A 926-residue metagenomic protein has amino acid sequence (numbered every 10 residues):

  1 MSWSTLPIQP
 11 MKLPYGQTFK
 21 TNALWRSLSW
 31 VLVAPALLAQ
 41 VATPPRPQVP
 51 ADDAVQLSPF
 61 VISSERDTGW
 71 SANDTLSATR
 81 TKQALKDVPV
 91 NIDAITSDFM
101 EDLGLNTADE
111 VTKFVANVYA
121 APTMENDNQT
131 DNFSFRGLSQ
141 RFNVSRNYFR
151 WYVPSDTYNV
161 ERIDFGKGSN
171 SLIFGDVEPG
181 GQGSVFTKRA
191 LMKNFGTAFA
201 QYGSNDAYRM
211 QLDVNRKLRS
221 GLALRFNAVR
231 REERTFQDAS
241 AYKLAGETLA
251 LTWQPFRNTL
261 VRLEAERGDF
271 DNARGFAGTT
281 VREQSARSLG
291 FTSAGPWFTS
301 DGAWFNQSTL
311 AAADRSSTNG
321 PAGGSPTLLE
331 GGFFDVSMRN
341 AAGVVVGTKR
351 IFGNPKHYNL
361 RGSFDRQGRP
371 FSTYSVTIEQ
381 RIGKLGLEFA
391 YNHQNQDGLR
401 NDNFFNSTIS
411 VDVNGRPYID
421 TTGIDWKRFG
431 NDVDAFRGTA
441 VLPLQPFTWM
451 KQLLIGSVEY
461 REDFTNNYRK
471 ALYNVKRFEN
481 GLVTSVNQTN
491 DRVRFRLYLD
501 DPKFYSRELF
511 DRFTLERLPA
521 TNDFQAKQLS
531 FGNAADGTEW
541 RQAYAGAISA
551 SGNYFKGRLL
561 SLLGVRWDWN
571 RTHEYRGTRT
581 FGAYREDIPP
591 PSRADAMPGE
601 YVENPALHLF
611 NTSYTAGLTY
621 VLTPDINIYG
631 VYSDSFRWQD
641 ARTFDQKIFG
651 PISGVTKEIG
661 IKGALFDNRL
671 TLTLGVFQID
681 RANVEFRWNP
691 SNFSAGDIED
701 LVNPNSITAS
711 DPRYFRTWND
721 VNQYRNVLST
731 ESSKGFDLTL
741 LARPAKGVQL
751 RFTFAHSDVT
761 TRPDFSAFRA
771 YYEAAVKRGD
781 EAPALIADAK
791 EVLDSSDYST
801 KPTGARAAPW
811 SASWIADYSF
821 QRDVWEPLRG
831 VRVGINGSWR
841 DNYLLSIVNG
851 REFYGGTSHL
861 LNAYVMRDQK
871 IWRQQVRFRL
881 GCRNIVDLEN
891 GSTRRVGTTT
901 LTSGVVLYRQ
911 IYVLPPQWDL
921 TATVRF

Functional and structural regions predicted by a protein language model:
S58-K193, I659: Acidic, small-polar-rich N-terminal luminal/periplasmic segments of exported/outer-membrane proteins
S155, A190-F195, L218-L222, R257-N258 (+8 more regions): Short loop/turn motifs that connect adjacent beta-strands in outer-membrane beta-barrel proteins
N159-E161, L172-T248, P255-L260, S372 (+3 more regions): Outer-membrane beta-barrel translocator/receptor signature
R231, T235, A250-Q254, N258-T373 (+3 more regions): Acidic/polar loop-and-plug regions of large Gram-negative outer-membrane beta-barrel proteins
R428-A682, S733, R743: Structural signature of Gram-negative outer-membrane beta-barrels, strongest in the C-terminal barrel of TonB-dependent
V441-P443, L454, R558, A709-I847: Gram-negative outer-membrane beta-barrel transporters
Y629-V631, P651-K734, L741-R743, A755 (+1 more regions): Membrane-embedded beta-barrel scaffold of Gram-negative outer-membrane proteins
R681-A682, G747, L828, S838-S846 (+1 more regions): C-terminal beta-signal and adjacent terminal beta-strands/loops of Gram-negative outer-membrane beta-barrel proteins
